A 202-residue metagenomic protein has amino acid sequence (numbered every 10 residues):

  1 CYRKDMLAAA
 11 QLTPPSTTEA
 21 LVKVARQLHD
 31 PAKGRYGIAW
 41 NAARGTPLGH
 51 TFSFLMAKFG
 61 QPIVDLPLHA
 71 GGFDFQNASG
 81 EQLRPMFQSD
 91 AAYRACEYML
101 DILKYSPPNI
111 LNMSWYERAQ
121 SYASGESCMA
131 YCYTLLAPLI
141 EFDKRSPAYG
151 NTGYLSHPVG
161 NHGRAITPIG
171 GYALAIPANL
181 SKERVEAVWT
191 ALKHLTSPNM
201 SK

Functional and structural regions predicted by a protein language model:
C1, A8, V22-G37, H50 (+1 more regions): Pocket-flanking alpha-helical
C1-S16, N41-G80, P168-P177: Periplasmic solute-binding protein
Y2, C132, L195-T196: A conserved hydrophobic position in a structured secondary element of the catalytic/binding core that shapes
R3, T17-V24, L48-L55, A92-M99 (+4 more regions): Stable alpha-helical elements in mature extracytoplasmic
Q11-V22, N112: Donor nucleotide-sugar recognition loop
V24-Q27, L66-N112, H157: Glycine-centered hinge/linker elements that transmit conformational signals in sensory and ligand-binding systems
R94-T190: Extracytoplasmic/periplasmic substrate-binding proteins
K193-K202: Periplasmic-binding protein-like
